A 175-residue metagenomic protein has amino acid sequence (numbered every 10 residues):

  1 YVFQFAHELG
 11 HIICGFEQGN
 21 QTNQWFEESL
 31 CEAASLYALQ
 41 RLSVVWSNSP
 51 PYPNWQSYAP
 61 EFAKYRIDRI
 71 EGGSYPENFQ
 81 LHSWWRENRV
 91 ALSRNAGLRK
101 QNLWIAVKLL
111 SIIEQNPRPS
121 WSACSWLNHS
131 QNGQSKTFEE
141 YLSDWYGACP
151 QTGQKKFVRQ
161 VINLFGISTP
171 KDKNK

Functional and structural regions predicted by a protein language model:
Y1-F5, E61-Q80: An acidic intrinsically disordered interaction segment
V2, Q24-E27, N102: Hydrophobic alpha-helical segments and helix-packing faces
F3-G19, E28, E32, L36: Active-site recognition of the HExxH zinc-binding catalytic motif
H7-H11, Q40, W104-V107, S111: Generic structural signal for well-ordered, non-membrane alpha-helices
F16, Y37-R41, I112-Q115: Active-site catalytic microenvironments for nucleophilic, acid-base chemistry
F16-W25, R94-A96: Second-shell loop/turn segments in exported
Q24-E71: Post-HExxH zinc-binding segment in Zn-dependent metallohydrolases
G72-K175: Pan-zinc metallopeptidase signature
